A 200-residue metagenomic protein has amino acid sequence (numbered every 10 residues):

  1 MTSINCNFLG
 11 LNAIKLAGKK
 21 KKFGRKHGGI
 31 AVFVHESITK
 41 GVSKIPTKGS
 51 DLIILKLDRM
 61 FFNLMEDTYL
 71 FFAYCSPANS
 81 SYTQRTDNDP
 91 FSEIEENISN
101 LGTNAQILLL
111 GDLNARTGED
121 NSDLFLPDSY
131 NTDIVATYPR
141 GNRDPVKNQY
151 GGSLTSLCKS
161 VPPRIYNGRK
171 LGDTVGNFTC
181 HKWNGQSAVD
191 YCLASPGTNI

Functional and structural regions predicted by a protein language model:
M1-I200: A shared catalytic/ligand-binding motif for oxyanion handling
